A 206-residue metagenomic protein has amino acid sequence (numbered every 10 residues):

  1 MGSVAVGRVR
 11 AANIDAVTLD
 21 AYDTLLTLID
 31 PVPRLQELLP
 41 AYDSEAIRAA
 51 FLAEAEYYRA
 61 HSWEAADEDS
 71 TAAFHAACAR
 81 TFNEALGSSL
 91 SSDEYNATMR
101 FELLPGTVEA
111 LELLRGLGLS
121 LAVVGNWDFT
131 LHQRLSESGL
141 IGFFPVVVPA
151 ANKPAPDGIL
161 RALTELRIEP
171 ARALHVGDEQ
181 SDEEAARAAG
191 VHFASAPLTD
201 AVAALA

Functional and structural regions predicted by a protein language model:
M1-V17, G87, V108, E112-R115 (+1 more regions): Asp-based, Mg2+/Mn2+-dependent phosphohydrolase catalytic module
G2-A53, A85: Active-site neighborhood of HAD-like aspartate-dependent phosphohydrolases
L28-P31, G106, W127: Acidic donor-diphosphate engagement hotspot in glycosyltransferases and nucleotidyltransferases that stabilizes
P33-L38, A53, A73, A77 (+7 more regions): Alpha-helical elements of Rossmann-like donor-binding domains used by nucleotide-donor carbohydrate transfer enzymes
A53-S92: A metal-dependent, Asp-based hydrolase signature
S92-F101: Surface-exposed cleft-lining segments at the edges of enzyme active sites
